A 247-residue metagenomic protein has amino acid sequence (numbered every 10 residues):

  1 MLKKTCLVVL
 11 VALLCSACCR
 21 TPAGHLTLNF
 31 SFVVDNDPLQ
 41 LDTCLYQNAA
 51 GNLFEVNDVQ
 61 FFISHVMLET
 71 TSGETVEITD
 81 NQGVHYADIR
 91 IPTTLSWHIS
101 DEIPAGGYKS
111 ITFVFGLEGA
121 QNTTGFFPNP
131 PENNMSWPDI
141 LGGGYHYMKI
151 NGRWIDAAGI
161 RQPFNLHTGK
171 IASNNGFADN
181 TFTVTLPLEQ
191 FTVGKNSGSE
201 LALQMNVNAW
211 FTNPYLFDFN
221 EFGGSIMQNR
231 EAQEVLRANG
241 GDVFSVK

Functional and structural regions predicted by a protein language model:
M1-K4: Positively charged n-region of N-terminal signal peptides that target proteins for export
L7-L10: Sec-dependent N-terminal signal peptides
C15-A17: C-terminal motif of bacterial Sec signal peptides marking the signal peptidase cleavage site
C19-K247: A short, solvent-exposed, low-complexity linear motif enriched for acidic/polar residues with Pro/Gly/Ser/Thr
